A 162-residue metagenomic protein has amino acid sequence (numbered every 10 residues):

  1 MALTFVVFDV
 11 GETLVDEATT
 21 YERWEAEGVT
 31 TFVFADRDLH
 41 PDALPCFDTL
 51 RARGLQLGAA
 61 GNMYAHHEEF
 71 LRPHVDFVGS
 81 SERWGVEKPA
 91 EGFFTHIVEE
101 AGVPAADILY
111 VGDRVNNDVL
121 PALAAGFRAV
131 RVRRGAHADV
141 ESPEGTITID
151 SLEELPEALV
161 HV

Functional and structural regions predicted by a protein language model:
M1-V10, E17-A18, A35-V162: Asp-based, Mg2+/Mn2+-dependent phosphohydrolase catalytic module
E22-V33: Conserved phosphoryl-transfer catalytic core
